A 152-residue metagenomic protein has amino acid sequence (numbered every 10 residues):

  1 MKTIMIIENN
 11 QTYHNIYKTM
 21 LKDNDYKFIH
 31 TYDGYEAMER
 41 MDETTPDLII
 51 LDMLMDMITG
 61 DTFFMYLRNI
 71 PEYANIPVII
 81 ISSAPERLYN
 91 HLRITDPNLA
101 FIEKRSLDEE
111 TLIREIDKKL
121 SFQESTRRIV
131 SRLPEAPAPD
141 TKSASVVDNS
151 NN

Functional and structural regions predicted by a protein language model:
E8: Conserved acidic carboxylate
Q11-I29: Two-component/phosphorelay signaling modules centered on CheY-like receiver
H30-E39, G60: Helix N-cap/capping motif at the beta->alpha junctions
E39, D61-A74: Short amphipathic alpha-helix used as the core "switch/output" element in two-component signaling
T44-I50: Active-site beta3 strand of CheY-like receiver
D56-M57, E86: The feature encodes the CheY-like receiver
T62, A84-K118: Alpha4 helix (beta4-alpha4-beta5 surface) of REC/receiver domains from two-component response regulators
S121-N152: CheY-like receiver
